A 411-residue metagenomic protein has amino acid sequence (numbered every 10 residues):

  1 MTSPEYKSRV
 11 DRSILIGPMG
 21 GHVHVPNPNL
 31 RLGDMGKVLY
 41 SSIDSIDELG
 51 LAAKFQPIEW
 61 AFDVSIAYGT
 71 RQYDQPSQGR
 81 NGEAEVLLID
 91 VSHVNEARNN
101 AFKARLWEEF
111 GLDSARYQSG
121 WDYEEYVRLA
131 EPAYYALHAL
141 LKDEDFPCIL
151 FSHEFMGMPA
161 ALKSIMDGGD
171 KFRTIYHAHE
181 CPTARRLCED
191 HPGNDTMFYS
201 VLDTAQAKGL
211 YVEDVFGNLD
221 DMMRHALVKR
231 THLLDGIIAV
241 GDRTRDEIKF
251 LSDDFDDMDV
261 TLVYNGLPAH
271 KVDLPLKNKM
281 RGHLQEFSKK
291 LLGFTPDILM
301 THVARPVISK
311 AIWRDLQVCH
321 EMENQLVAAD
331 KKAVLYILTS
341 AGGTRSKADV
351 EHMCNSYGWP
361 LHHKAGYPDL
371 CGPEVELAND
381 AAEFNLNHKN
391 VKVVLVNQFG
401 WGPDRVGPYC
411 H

Functional and structural regions predicted by a protein language model:
M1-H411: Catalytic cores of nucleotide-sugar-dependent glycosyltransferases that transfer UDP/GDP/TDP-activated
